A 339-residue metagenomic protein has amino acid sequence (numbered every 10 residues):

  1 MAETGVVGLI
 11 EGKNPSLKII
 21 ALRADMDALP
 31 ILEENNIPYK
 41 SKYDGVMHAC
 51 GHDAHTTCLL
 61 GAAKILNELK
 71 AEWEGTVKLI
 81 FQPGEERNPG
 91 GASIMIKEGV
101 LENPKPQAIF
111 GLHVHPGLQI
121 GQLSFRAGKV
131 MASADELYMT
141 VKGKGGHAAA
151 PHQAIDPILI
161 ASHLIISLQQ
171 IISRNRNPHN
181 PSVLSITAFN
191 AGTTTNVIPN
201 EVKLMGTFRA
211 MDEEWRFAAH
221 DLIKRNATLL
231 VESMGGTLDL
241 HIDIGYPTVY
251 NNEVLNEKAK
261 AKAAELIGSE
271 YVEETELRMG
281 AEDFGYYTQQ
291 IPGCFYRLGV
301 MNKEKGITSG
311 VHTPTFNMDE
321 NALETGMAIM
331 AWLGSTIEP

Functional and structural regions predicted by a protein language model:
M1-S16: A non-catalytic alpha/beta surface segment that caps or lines the substrate-entry region of metallo-dependent hydrolase
G5-V7, L29-P30, N35-M47, A54 (+3 more regions): Histidine/acidic-residue-rich, glycine-tolerant segments that coordinate divalent metal ions
G8, L22, H52, L79 (+7 more regions): Divalent metal-coordination and catalytic microenvironments
K18-A21, T76: Residues that mark the start of a beta-strand
R23, L32, L137, F295-V300: Non-cysteine beta-strand/loop elements that form the S-adenosyl-L-methionine
D25-D27, G84-E86, H115, D243-G245 (+1 more regions): Active-site beta-loop-alpha junctions enriched in small/polar residues
S162-P339: Metal-dependent amide/peptide-bond hydrolase catalytic core, centered on the "pita-bread" metallohydrolase fold
